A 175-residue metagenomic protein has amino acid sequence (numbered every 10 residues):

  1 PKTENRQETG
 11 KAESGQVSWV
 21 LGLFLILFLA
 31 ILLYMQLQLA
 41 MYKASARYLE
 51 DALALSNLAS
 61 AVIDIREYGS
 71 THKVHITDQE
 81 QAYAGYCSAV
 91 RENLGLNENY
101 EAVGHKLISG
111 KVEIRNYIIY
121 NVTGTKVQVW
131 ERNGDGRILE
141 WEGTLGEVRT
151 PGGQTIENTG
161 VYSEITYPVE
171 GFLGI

Functional and structural regions predicted by a protein language model:
K2-R91: Alpha-helical assembly-interface signal, strongest on the long, hydrophobic N-terminal helix that forms
V62-I175: Short, conserved structural patches
